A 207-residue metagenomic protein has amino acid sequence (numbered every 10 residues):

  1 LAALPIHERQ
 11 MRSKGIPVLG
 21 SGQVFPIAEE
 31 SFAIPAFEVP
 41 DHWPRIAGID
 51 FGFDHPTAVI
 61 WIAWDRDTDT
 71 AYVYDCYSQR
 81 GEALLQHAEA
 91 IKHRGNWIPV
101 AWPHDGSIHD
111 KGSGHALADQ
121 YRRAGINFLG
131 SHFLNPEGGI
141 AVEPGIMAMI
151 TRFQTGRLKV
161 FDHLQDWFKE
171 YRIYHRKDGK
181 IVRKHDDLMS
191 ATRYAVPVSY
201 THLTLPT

Functional and structural regions predicted by a protein language model:
L1-F51: ATPase catalytic-site recognition across NTP-hydrolyzing enzymes
A3-H7, F161, H185: Short, amphipathic alpha-helical segments
I34-P40, P44-G48, D54, I62-D67 (+2 more regions): Catalytic phosphate/metal-binding cores of nucleic-acid and nucleotide-processing enzymes, i.e., regions that mediate
I46, F51, G106, D187-L188: Generic detector of well-ordered alpha-helical packing
I60, R66-R183, L203: Mg2+-dependent endonuclease catalytic cores in nucleic-acid-processing enzymes, primarily RNase H-like
G179-Y200: Acidic, Mg2+-coordinating catalytic module of metal-dependent nucleases/exonucleases that use a two-metal-ion mechanism
T201-T207: Conserved small/polar residues in nucleotide/adenosyl-binding loops
